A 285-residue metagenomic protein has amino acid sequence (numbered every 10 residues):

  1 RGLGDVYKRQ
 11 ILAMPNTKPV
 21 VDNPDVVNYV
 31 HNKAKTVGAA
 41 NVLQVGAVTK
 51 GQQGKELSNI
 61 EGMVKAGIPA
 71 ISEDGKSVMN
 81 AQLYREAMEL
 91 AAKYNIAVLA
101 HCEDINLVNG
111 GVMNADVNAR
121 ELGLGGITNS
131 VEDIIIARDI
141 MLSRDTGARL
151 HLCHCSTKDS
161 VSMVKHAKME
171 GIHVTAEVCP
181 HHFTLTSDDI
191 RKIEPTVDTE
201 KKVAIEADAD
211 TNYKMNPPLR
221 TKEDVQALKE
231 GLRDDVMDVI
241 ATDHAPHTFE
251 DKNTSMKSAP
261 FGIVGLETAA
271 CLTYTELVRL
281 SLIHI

Functional and structural regions predicted by a protein language model:
G2-Y7, I285: Short, small-residue-biased leader/transition segments that mark boundaries at the very start of proteins
K8-G111: Divalent-metal coordination cores built from histidine and acidic residues
V42, I71, H101, L150 (+4 more regions): Divalent metal-coordination and catalytic microenvironments
G46-V48, S72-M79, L122-S130, T146-H154 (+1 more regions): Flexible, glycine/proline-enriched loop segments at strand-loop-helix junctions that form or flank small-ligand binding
G51-Q52, G75-E89, H151-H166, M215-K229: Active-site glycine- and acidic-residue-rich loops that bind and position anionic ligands or nucleotide-like cofactors
Y84, N106-A119, S160-M169, H182-A204 (+1 more regions): Histidine/acidic-residue-rich catalytic or RNA/ligand-binding cores of hydrolases and nuclease-related proteins
R85-A119, I135-H173: Functional cores that coordinate and move charged inorganic groups
E121-R149, A209-Y213, E230-I240, A245-I283: His/Asp/Glu-enriched, well-ordered alpha-helical/loop segment that forms or immediately abuts the divalent-metal
